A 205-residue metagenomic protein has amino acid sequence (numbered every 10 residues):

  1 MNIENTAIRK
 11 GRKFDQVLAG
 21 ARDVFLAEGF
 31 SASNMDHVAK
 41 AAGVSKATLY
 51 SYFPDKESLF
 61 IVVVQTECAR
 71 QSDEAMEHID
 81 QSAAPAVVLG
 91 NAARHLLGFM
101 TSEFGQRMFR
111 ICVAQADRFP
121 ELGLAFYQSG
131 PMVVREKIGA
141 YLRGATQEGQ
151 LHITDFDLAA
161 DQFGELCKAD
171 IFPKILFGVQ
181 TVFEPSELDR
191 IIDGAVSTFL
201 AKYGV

Functional and structural regions predicted by a protein language model:
M1-E4, N91, H95, E136 (+2 more regions): C-terminal peripheral helix-coil segments that are non-catalytic and often amphipathic
M1-V44, S51-S58: Basic, helix-initiating cap at the start of DNA-binding domains
K13, K56, E67-C68, L89-A92 (+6 more regions): Hydrophobic/aromatic residues within well-ordered alpha-helical segments
V63-A92, G98-M100, F104, M108 (+2 more regions): Amphipathic alpha-helical linker/stalk segments
A86-R118, L122, C167-I171, A201: Helical hydrophobic small-molecule/effector-binding pocket
V87, G98, R107, I111-V113 (+3 more regions): Amphipathic alpha-helical packing segments from all-alpha helical-bundle domains
H152, F156-A160: Membrane-interface starts of transmembrane alpha-helices
